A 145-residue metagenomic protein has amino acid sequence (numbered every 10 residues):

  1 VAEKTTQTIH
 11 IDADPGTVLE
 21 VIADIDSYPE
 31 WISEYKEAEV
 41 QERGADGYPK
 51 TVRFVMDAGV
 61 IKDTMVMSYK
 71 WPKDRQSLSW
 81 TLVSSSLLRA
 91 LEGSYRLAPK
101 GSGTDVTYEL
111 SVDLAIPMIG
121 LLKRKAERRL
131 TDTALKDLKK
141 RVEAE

Functional and structural regions predicted by a protein language model:
V1-G47, T133: Hydrophobic ligand-binding cavity/cleft-lining segments
A2, P29-E30, E37-G44, V55-D105 (+4 more regions): Hydrophobic-ligand binding "helix-grip"
A23, T64, E92, L121-L122: Generic recognition of short, well-ordered alpha-helical segments
S111-T133: A short acidic/glycine-rich loop-to-helix N-cap element
